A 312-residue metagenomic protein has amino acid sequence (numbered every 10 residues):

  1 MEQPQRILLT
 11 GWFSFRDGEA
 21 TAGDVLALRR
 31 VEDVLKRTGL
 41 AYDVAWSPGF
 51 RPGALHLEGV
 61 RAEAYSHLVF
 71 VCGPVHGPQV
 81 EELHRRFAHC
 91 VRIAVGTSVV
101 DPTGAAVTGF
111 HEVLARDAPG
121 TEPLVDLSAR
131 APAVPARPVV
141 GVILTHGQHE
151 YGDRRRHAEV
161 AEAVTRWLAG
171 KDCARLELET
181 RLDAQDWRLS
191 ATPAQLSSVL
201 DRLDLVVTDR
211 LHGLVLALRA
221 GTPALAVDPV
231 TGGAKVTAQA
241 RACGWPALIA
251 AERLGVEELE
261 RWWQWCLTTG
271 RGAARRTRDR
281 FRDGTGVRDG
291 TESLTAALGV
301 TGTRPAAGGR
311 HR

Functional and structural regions predicted by a protein language model:
M1-R312: Active-site anion-handling motifs in enzyme catalytic cores
